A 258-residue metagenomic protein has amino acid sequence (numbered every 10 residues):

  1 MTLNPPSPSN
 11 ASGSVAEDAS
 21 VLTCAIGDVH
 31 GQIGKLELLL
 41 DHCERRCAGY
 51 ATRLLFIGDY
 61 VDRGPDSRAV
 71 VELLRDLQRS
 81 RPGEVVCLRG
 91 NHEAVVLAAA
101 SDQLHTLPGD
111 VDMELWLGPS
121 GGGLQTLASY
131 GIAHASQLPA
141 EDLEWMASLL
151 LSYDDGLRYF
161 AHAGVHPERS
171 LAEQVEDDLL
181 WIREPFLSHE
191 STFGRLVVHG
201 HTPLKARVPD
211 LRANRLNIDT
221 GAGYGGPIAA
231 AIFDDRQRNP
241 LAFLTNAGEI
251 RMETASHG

Functional and structural regions predicted by a protein language model:
M1-L73: N-terminal active-site segment of His-dependent metallophosphoesterases
N10-A19, R45-C47, Q78-S80, L151-D154 (+2 more regions): A short acidic-Thr-Gly-centered motif at the start of a beta-strand
D18, L179, E184-G258: Acidic, His/Gly-rich catalytic cores of divalent-metal-dependent hydrolytic chemistry
A25, L54-F56, C87-L88, Y159 (+2 more regions): Residue-level marker for buried hydrophobic side chains located in beta-strands that build the well-ordered beta-sheet
D28, D59, L74, G90-N91 (+5 more regions): Divalent metal-coordination and catalytic microenvironments
H30-G34, D62-P65, H92-L97, P167-E168 (+2 more regions): Active-site environment of divalent metal-dependent phosphoester hydrolases
Y50, R63-L150, I182-S188: Active-site neighborhood of divalent metal-dependent phosphoester bond hydrolases
S136-R207: His/acidic metal-ligating clusters that form di-metal
